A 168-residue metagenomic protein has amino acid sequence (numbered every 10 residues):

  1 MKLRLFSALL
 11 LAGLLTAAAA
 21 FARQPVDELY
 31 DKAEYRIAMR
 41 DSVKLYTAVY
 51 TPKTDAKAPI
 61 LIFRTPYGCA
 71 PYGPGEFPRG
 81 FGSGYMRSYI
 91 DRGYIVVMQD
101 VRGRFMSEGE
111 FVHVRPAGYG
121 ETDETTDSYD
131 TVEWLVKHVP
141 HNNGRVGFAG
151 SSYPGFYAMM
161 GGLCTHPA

Functional and structural regions predicted by a protein language model:
M1-L5: Positively charged n-region of N-terminal signal peptides that target proteins for export
S7-A17: Bacterial N-terminal signal peptides
R23-A56: N-terminal cap/lid segment of alpha/beta-hydrolase-fold proteins
S42, G103, G150, P154: Conserved G/P- and acidic residue-centered "switch" motifs that form tight phosphate/ATP-binding loops in soluble
V49, F81-G84, G155-M160: Short alpha-helical segments and helix-capping/turn motifs at coil-helix boundaries
P52-K137: Cap/lid segment of the alpha/beta-hydrolase catalytic domain
I60-F63, F77, E133-A168: Primarily recognizes the serine-hydrolase "nucleophile elbow" in alpha/beta-hydrolase and SGNH/GDSL folds
